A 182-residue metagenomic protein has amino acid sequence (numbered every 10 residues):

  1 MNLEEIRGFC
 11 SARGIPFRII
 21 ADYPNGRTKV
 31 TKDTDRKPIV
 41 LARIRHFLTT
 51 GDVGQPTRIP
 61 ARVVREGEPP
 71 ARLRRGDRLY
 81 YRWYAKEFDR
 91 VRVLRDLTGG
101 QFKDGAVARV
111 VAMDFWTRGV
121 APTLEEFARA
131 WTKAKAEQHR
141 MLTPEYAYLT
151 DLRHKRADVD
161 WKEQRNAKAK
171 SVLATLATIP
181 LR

Functional and structural regions predicted by a protein language model:
M1-R182: Basic helix-extension-helix modules of the SAP/HeH family
